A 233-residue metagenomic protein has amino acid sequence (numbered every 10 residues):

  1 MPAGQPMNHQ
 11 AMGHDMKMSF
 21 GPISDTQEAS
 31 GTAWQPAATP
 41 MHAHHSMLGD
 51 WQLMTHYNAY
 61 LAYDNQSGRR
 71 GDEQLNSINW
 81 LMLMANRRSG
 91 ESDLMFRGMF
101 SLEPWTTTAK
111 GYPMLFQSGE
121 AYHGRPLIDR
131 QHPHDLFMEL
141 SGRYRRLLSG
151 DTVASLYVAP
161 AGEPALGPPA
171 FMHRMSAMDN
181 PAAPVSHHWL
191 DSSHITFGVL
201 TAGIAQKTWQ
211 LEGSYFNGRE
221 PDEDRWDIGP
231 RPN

Functional and structural regions predicted by a protein language model:
M1-N58, G71-D72, M84-D93: N-terminal periplasmic/intermembrane-space "pro-region" immediately following the signal or transit peptide
A43-H44, Y57, L81-R87, L140-R146 (+2 more regions): Residues on the lipid-exposed face of transmembrane beta-strands in outer-membrane beta-barrel proteins
G49-T55, G90-F96, G150-A154, G198 (+1 more regions): Outer-envelope beta-barrel architecture signal
W51, E73-L81, H134-L140, H194-L200 (+2 more regions): Residues that define the transmembrane beta-barrel architecture of outer-membrane proteins
A59-S67, F100-T106, V158-P164, Q206-T208 (+2 more regions): Transmembrane beta-strands of outer-membrane beta-barrel pores
N65-N79, R88-M138, D224, R231: Surface-exposed loop and membrane-interface regions of Gram-negative outer-membrane beta-barrel proteins
F116-G124, P169, R174-S186: Surface-exposed loop/turn segments flanking beta-strands in extracellular/periplasmic regions
P133-A170: Hydrophobic alpha-helical hairpins/lids featuring a short glycine-rich hinge
